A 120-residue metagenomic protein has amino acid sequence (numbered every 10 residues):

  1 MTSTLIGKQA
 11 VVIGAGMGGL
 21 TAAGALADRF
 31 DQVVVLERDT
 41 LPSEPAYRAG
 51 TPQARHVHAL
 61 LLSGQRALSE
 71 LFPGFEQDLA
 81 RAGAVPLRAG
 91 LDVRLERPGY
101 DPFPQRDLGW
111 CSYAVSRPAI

Functional and structural regions predicted by a protein language model:
T2-L5, Q77-D78, D101-Q105: Domain-scale detector for complete catalytic domains at protein termini or as standalone homologs
T2-T40: N-terminal Rossmann-like FAD-binding beta1-loop-alpha1 element of flavoenzymes
A25, R29, E44-L95: N-terminal FAD cofactor-binding segment of flavoenzymes
L36, R97, D101, W110: Phosphate-handling catalytic cores of nucleic-acid transaction enzymes
A59-L60, R106-I120: Short beta-strand to alpha-helix junction loop
L91, Q105-R106: Catalytic-loop region of hydrolases
